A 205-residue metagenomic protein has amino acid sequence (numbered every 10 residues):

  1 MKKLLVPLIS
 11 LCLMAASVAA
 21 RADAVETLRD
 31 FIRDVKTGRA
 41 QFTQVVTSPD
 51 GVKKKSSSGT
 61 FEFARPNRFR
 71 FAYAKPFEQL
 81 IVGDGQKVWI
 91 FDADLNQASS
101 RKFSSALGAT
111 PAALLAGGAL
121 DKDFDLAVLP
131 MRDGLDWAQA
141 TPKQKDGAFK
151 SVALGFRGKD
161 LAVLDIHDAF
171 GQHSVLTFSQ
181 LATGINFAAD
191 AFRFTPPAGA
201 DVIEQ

Functional and structural regions predicted by a protein language model:
M1-L4: Positively charged n-region of N-terminal signal peptides that target proteins for export
P7-A16: Bacterial N-terminal signal peptides
V18-K54, N67, P196-Q205: N-terminal leader/targeting segments and the immediate start of mature chains
I32, L107-D121: Short, solvent-exposed helix-to-loop capping segments enriched in aromatics
V35-T37, S56-S58, A64-P66, P76 (+6 more regions): Extracytoplasmic
T43-P49, A72-A74, F91-A93, T141-K143 (+1 more regions): A generic structural motif
T60-A109, S174-V175: An acidic-aromatic
S99, A119-D125, L129-Q205: Gly/Pro-enriched, hydrophobic low-complexity segments that function as extracytoplasmic propeptides/linkers
